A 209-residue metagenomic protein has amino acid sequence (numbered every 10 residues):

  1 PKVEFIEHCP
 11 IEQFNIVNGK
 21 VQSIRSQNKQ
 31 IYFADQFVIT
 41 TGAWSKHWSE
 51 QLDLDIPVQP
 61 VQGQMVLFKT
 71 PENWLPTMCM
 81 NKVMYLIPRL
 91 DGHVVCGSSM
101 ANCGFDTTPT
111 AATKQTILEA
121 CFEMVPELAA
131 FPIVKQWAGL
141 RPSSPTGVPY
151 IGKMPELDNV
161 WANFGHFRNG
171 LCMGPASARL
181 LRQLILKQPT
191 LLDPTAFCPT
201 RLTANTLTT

Functional and structural regions predicted by a protein language model:
V3-E4, V160: Short, conserved active-site loop motifs that form the nucleotide-linked donor/cofactor pocket
E4-I6, V134: General small-molecule cofactor/ligand-binding pocket signal
E7-Q22: A conserved short coil-to-beta-strand element within the FAD-binding core of flavoproteins
G19-I24, W74-P76: Short, hydrophobic/aromatic-rich segments at coil-to-beta transitions
S23-R25, V95, W161-A162: General beta-strand recognition
Q27-K29: Glycine-centered tight beta-turn/hairpin loop motif at sheet-sheet or coil-to-beta transitions
I31-Y32, Q36-D158: Active-site substrate-recognition segment that forms the wall of the catalytic cavity or substrate channel
V125-T209: C-terminal catalytic lobe of FAD-dependent flavoproteins
